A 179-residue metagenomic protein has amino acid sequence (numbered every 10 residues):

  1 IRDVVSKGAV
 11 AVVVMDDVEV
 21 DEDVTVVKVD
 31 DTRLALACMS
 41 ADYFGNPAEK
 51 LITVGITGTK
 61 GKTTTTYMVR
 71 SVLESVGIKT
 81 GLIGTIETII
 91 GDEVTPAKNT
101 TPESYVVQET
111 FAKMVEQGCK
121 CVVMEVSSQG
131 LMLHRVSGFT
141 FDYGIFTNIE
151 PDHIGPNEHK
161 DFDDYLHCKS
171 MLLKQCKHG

Functional and structural regions predicted by a protein language model:
I1-C38: N-terminal leader/targeting and accessory segments in enzymes
L36-G179: Phosphate-binding loop of NTP-binding sites
